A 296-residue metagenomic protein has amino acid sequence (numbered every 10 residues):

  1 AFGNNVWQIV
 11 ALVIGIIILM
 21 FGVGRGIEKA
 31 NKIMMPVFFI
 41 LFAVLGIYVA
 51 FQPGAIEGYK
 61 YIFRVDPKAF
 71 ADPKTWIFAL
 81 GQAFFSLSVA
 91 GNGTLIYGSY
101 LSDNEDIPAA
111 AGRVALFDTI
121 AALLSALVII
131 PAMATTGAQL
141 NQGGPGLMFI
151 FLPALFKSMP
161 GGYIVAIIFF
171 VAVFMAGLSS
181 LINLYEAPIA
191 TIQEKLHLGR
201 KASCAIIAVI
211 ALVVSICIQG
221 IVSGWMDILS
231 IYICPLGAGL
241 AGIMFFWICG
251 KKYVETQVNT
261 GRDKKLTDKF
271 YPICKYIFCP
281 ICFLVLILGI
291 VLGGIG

Functional and structural regions predicted by a protein language model:
A1-M20, G24, I56-I77, Q142-F149 (+3 more regions): Inter-helical loop and helix-membrane interface segments of multi-pass membrane transporters/permeases
N5-V6, F117-L123, Y163-A166, M175-L178 (+2 more regions): Loop-to-transmembrane helix boundary motifs in multi-pass membrane proteins
L12-M34, I96-N104, A187-K195, C217-G224: Membrane-water interface regions at transmembrane-helix termini and the short interhelical loops of multi-pass membrane
E28, K32-L178, A202: Membrane-embedded translocation segments of transport machinery
F39-V65, V214, L240-T256, I287-I295: Hydrophobic alpha-helical segments and their helix-loop junctions in multi-pass secondary transporters
M175-L184, C204-V214, S230-V258: Hydrophobic alpha-helical segments of multi-pass membrane transport proteins
L184-L198, I221-G224, I243-T267: Alpha-helical transmembrane segments
S223-F246, K264-G296: A generic transmembrane alpha-helix motif of multi-pass inner-membrane proteins
